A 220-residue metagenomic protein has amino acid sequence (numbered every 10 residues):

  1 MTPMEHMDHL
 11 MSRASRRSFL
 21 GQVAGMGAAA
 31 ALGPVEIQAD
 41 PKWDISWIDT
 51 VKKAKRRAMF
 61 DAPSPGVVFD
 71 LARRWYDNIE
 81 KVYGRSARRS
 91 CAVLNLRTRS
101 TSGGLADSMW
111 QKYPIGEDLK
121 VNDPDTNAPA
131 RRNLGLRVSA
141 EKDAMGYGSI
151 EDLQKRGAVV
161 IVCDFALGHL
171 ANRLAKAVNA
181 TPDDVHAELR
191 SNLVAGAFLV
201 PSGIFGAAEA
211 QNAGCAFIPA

Functional and structural regions predicted by a protein language model:
M1-A14: N-terminal secretory signal peptides
S12-R13, G33-F60: C-terminal segment of N-terminal export signals and the immediately downstream linker at the start of the mature
R13-A14, Q22-M26, A30: N-terminal targeting/trafficking signals and adjacent low-complexity tails
Q38-P41, S139, D184: Trafficking entry modules
V51-K53, R85-R88, D152-R156, S191-L193 (+1 more regions): Extracellular/periplasmic catalytic domains that process cell-envelope and extracellular macromolecules
V68-R85: Histidine-anchored nucleotide/phosphate-binding helix
R88-S90, N95-G168: Mid-length scaffold segments of soluble, non-membrane domains
A175-A220: Glycine-rich, aromatic-bearing surface loops/beta-hairpins
